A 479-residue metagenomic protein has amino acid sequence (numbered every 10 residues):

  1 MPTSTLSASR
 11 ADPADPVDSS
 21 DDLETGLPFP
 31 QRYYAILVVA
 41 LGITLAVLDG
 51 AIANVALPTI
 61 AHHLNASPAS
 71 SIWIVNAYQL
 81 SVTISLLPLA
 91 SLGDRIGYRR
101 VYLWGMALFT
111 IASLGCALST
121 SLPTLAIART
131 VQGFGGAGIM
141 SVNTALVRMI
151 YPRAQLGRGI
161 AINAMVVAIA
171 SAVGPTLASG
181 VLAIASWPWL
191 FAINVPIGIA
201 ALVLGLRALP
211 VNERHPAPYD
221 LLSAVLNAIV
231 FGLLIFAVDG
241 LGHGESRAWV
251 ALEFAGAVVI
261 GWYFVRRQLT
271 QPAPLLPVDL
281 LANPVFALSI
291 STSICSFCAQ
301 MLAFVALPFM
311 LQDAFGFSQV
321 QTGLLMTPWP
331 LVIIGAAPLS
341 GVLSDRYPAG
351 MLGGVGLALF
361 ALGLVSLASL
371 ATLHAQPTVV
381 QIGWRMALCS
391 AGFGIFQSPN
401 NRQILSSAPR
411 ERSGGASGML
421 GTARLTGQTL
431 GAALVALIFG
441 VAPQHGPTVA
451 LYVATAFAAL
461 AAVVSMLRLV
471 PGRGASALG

Functional and structural regions predicted by a protein language model:
M1-A46, H62: Cytosolic juxtamembrane N-terminal segment immediately preceding the first transmembrane helix of multi-pass
R32-L48, A53-V55, P68, G135 (+5 more regions): 12-transmembrane solute porter fold
A56-S85, T124-A126, V320-L324: Extracellular/periplasmic helix-loop-helix junction of adjacent transmembrane segments in MFS-like secondary
I60-A61, L92-G93, L177-A185, V238 (+3 more regions): Interfacial helix-cap and linker-helix signal at transmembrane-aqueous boundaries of multi-pass secondary transporters
N76-A90, M140-T144, T327-L339: Central cavity-lining transmembrane alpha-helices of secondary-active solute carriers, predominantly the Major
A90-L222, G240, R410: Helix-loop-helix hairpins in multi-pass membrane proteins, especially solute transporters
S141, I162, V167-S179, F231 (+3 more regions): Glycine/proline-centered helix-kink
A183-T292, A454-T455: Hydrophobic transmembrane-helix bundles of small-molecule transporters
